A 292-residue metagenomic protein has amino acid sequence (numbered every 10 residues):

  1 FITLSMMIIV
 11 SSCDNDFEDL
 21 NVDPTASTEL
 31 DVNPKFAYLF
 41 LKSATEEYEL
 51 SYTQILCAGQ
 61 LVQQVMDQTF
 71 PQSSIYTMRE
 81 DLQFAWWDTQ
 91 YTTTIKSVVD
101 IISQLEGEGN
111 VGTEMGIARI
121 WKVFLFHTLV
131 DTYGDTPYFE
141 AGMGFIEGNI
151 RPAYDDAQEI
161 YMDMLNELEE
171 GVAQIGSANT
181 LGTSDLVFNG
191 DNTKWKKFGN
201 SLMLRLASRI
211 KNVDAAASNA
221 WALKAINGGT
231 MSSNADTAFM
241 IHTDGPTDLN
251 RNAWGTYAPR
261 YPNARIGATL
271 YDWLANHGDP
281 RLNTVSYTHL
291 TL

Functional and structural regions predicted by a protein language model:
F1-M7: Sec-dependent N-terminal signal peptides
C13-V62, Q68-S74, E80, A85 (+3 more regions): Membrane-proximal, proline-rich intrinsically disordered regions
V65-P137, M143-T183: Conserved, well-structured interaction surfaces
F145-E147, D185-T193, A238-I266: Carbohydrate-binding/catalytic loop surfaces
L206-I241, H277: Bacterial peptidoglycan biogenesis and beta-lactam-recognition machinery
T288-L292: Conserved small/polar residues in nucleotide/adenosyl-binding loops
